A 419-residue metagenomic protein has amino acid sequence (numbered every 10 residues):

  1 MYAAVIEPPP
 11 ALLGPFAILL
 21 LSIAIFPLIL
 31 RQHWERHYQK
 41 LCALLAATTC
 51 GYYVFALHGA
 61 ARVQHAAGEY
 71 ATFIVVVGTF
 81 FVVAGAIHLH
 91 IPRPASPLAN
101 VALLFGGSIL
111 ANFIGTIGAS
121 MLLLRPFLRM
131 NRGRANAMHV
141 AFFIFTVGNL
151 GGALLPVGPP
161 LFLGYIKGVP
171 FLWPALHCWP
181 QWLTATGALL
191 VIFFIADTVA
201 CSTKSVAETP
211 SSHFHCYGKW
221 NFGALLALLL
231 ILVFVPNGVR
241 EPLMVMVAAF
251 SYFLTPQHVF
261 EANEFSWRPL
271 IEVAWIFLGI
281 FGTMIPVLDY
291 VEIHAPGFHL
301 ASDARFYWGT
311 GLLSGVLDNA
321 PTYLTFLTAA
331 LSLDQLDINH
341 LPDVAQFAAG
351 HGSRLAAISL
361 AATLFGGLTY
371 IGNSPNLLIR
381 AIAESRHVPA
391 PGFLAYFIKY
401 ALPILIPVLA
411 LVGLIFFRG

Functional and structural regions predicted by a protein language model:
V5-L20, H65-G78, A111-G118, C178-A188 (+5 more regions): Structural signature of hydrophobic alpha-helical transmembrane segments
P15-F26, L44-F55, V77-G85, G107 (+7 more regions): Hydrophobic core segments of alpha-helical transmembrane domains in multi-pass membrane transport and ion-translocation
S22-L41, H65, I91, L226-M246 (+1 more regions): Flexible hinge motifs at transmembrane-helix junctions and intramembrane kinks/re-entrant loops in multi-pass membrane
W34-Y38, A196-W220, H258-I271: Flexible interhelical linker loops that connect adjacent transmembrane helices in multi-pass membrane transporters
C50-E69, F81-L98, I109-L122, I285-H294 (+2 more regions): Transmembrane alpha-helix boundary signature
Y52, A111, M121-A135, H139-F143 (+5 more regions): Membrane-interfacial helix-loop connectors
L154-L155, G164, L172-C216, L364-G419: Juxtamembrane and boundary regions of transmembrane helices in multi-pass small-molecule transporters and channels
L228-D334: Transmembrane helical segments that form the transport core of multi-pass membrane transport proteins
